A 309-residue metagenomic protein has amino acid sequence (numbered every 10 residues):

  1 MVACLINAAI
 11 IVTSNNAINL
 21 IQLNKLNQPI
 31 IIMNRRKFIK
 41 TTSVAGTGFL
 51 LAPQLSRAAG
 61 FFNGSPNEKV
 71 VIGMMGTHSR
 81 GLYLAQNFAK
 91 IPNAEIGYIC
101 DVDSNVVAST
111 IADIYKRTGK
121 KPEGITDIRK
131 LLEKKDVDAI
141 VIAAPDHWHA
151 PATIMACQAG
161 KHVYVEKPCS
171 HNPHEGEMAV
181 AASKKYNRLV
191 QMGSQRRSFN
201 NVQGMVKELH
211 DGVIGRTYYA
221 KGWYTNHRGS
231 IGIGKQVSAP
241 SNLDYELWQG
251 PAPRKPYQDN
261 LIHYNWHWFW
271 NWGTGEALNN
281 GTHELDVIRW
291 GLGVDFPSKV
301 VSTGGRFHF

Functional and structural regions predicted by a protein language model:
V12-V165, H174-L189: N-terminal glycine-/serine-/threonine-rich beta1-alpha1-beta2 phosphate-ribose binding loop of Rossmann-like
A58, V107, D146-W148, Y164 (+8 more regions): Tryptophan-centric aromatic hotspots in well-structured domains and transmembrane helices
D103, W223-R228, A252, G304-H308: Glycine-rich beta-alpha junction loops
T126, A156, A220-K221, K299-G304: Beta-strand segments within the central parallel beta-sheet cores of soluble alpha/beta enzyme folds
H162, C169-L247: A contiguous active-site-proximal alpha/beta segment in oxidoreductase catalytic domains
E246-F309: Rossmann-like dinucleotide-binding domain that binds NAD(P)(H)
